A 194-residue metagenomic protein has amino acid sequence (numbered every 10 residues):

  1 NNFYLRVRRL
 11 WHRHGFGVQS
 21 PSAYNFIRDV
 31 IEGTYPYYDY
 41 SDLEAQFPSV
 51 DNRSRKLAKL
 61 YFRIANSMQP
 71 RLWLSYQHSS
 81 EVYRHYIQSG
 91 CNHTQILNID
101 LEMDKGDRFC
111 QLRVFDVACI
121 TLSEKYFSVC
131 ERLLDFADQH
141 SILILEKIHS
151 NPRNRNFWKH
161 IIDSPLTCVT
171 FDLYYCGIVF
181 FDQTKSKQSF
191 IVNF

Functional and structural regions predicted by a protein language model:
N1-I142, H149-F194: A short alpha-helical cap/connector motif
